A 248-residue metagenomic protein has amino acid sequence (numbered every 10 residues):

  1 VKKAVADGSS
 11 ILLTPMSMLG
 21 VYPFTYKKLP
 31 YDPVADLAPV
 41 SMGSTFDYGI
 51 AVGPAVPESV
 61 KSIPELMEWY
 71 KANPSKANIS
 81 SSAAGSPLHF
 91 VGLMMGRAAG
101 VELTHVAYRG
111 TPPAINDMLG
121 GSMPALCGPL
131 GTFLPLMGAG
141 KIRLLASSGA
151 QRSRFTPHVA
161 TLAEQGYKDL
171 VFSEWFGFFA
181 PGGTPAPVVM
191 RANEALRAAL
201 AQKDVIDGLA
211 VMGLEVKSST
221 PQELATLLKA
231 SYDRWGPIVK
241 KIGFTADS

Functional and structural regions predicted by a protein language model:
V1-A6, L93-M94, A98, P112-S122 (+2 more regions): Short helices/loops that flank or line small-molecule/ion binding pockets
K2, P64-M67, I115, L119 (+8 more regions): Non-transmembrane alpha-helical segments in soluble domains of secreted/periplasmic/extracellular proteins
K3-L13, N73-A77, A99-V101, L119-L126 (+2 more regions): Alpha-to-beta junction loops
K3-S9, F24-P113, L162-E164, W175-G208: Hinge/capping helix and adjacent helix->loop/strand transition within the periplasmic-binding protein
V5, P15, A107, G121-S122 (+7 more regions): Conserved functional loop/turn residues at catalytic and ligand-binding sites
I11-T14, M42, Y108, C127-P129 (+3 more regions): Short beta-strand and adjacent tight-turn residues that come in two discontinuous sequence segments and form the edges
S17-K28, M94-A98, A125-V159, G236: A ligand-binding cleft/hinge motif common to bilobed small-molecule-binding domains
V101, T161, A186-S248: An extracytoplasmic/periplasmic, membrane-proximal ligand-sensing/linker region
